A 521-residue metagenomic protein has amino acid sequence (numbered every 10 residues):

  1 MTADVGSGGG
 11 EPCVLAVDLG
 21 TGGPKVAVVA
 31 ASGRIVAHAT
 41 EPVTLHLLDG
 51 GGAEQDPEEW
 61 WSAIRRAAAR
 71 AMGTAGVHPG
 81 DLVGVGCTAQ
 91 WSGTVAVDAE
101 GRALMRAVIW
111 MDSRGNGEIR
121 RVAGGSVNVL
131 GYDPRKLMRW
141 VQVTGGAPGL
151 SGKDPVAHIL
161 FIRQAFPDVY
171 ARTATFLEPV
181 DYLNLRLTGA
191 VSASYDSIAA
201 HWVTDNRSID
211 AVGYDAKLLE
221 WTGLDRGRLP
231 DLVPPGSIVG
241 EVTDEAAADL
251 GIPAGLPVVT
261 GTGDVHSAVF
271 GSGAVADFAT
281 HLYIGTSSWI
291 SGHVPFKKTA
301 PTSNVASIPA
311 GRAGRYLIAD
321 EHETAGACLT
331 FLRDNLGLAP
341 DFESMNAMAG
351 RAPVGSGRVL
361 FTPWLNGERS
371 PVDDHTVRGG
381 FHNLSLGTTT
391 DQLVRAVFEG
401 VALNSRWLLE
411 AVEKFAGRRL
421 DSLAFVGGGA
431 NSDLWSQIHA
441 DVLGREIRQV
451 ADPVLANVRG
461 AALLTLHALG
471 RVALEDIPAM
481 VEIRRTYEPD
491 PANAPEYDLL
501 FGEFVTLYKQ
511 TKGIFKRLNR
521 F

Functional and structural regions predicted by a protein language model:
M1-R106, P230, A247-A248, I252-T260 (+4 more regions): N-terminal glycine/serine-rich phosphate-binding loop of ATP-dependent small-molecule kinases, especially carbohydrate
G23, P234-V242, T262-V265, S287-S288 (+1 more regions): Glycine-rich phosphate-binding loops at beta-strand->alpha-helix junctions
K25-A27, T188-G189, A193, E343-G380 (+1 more regions): Conserved ATP-utilizing enzyme core subdomain
L48-G52, M105-V108, P309-A319, H382-N383 (+2 more regions): Short beta-alpha connecting loops at secondary-structure transitions that line or flank enzyme active sites
A69-D341: Glycine-rich phosphate-binding/catalytic subdomain of phosphoryl-transfer and nucleotide/sugar-phosphate-processing
R120, S267-G271, H322-E323, T330-R333 (+4 more regions): Glycine-rich phosphate-binding/hydrolytic loop that grips phosphoryl groups
C328, A468-F521: Acidic, glycine/GT-rich loop-and beta-edge segments that sit at the periphery of enzyme/chaperone cores
G355-Q449, N457: Activation-segment/catalytic-loop signature of the eukaryotic protein kinase fold
